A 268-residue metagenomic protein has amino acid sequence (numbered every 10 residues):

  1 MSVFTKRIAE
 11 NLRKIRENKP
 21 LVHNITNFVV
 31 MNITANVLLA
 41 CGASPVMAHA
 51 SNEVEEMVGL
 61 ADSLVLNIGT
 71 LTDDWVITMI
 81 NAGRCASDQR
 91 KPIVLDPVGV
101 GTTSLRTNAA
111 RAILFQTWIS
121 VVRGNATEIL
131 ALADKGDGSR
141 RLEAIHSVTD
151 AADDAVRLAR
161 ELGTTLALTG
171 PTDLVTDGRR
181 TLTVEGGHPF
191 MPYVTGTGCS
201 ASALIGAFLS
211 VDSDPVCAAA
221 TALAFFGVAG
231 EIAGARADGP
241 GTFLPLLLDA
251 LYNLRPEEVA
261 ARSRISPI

Functional and structural regions predicted by a protein language model:
M1-S44: Glycine-rich phosphate/adenosyl-contacting loop at the front of the ribokinase-like
F4-I15, T164-G186, E258-A260: Acidic-glycine-rich active-site phosphate/pyrophosphate-binding loop
K6, V228-I268: Charged C-terminal helix
N67, W75-G124: Glycine/small-residue-rich loop that forms an oxyanion/phosphate-binding "nest" at active or ligand-binding sites
L105-T181: Conserved phosphate/ATP/ADP-binding segment of small-molecule kinases
A152, V156, L182-T195: Short pre-catalytic strand/loop immediately N-terminal to key active-site residues, enriched for Gly-Thr
H188-I205, P215-V216: Short glycine/threonine-rich catalytic loop with a Thr-x-Gly-x-Asp
A203-P245: Conserved post-catalytic alpha-helical subdomain immediately downstream of the catalytic base and nucleotide-binding
